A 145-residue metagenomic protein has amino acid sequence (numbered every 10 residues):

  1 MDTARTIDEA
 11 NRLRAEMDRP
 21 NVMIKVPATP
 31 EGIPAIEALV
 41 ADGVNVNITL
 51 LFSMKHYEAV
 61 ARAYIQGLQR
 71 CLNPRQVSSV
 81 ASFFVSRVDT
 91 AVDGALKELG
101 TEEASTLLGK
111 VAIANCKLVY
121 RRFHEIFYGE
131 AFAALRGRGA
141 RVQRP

Functional and structural regions predicted by a protein language model:
M1-A35: Active-site beta->alpha loop and helix N-cap motifs at the rims of alpha/beta catalytic domains
E37, V44-P145: Catalytic alpha/beta core domains of metabolic enzymes, predominantly
